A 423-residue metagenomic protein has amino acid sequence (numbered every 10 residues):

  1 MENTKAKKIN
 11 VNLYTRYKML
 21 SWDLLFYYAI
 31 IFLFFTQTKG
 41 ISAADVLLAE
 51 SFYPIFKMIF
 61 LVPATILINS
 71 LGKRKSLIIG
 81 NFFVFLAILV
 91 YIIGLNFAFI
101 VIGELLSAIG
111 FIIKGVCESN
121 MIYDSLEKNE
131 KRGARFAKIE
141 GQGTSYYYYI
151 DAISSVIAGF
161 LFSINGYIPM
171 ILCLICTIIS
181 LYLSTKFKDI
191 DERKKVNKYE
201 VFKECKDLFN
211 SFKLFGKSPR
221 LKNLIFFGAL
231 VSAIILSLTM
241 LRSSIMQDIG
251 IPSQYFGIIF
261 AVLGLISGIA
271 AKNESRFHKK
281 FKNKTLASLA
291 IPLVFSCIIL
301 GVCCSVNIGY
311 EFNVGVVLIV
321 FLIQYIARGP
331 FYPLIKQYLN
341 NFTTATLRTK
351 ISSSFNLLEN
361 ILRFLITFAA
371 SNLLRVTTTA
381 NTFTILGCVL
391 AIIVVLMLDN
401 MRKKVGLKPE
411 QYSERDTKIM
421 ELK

Functional and structural regions predicted by a protein language model:
M1-I9, F187-F226, D416-L422: Juxtamembrane intracellular "pre-TM" segments in multi-pass secondary transporters
E2-I59, S218-L263: Helix-loop boundary and gating motifs at the non-cytosolic
F34-T38, T65-I66, I150-I171, S244-G250 (+1 more regions): Transmembrane alpha-helix termini and helix-breaking/packing motifs in multi-pass membrane transporters
M58-L95: Conserved MFS/SLC helix-loop-helix module at the cytosolic interface between two early adjacent transmembrane helices
F60-G72, F162, I269-N283, L374-R375: Helix-to-loop junctions at the C-terminal end of transmembrane segments in multipass secondary transporters
F82-N96, I100, P292-E311: C-terminal ends and interior cores of transmembrane alpha-helices in multi-pass membrane transporters/permeases
L105-Y148: Cytoplasmic helix-loop-helix junction between adjacent transmembrane helices in 12-TM secondary transporters
G166, M170-E200, D399-S413: Helix-loop junctions on the cytosolic side of multi-pass membrane transporters, especially the intracellular loop
